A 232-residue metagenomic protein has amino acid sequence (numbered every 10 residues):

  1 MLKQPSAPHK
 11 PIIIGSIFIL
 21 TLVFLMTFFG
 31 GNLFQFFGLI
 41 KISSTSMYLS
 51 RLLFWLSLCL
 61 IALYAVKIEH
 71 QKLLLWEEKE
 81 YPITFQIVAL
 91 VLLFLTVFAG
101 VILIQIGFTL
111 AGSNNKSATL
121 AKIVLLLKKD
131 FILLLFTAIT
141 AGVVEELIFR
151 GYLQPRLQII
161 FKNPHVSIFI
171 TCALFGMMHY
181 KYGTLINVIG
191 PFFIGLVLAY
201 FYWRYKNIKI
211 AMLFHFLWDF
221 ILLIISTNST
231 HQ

Functional and structural regions predicted by a protein language model:
M1-P8: Short, Lys/Arg-rich, polar N-terminal cytosolic tail immediately upstream of the first transmembrane signal-anchor
I12-E69: Alpha-helical transmembrane segments in multi-pass membrane proteins
T21-F29, L95-A99, C172-Y180, L217-I225: Aromatic-anchored segments of alpha-helical transmembrane domains
F28-N32, T184-Q232: Functionally important transmembrane alpha-helices
L39-T45, K72-A141, Q232: Juxtamembrane helix-loop-helix connectors linking adjacent transmembrane helices in multi-pass membrane enzymes
L49-S57, F131-I132, I189-V197, I221: Membrane-embedded alpha-helical segments of multi-pass membrane proteins, especially the transmembrane helices
P82-T84, D130-F131, F161-V166, T184-L185 (+1 more regions): Membrane-helix interface segments
L120-F169, A173-M177: Function-critical hydrophobic alpha-helical transmembrane segments in multi-pass membrane proteins
